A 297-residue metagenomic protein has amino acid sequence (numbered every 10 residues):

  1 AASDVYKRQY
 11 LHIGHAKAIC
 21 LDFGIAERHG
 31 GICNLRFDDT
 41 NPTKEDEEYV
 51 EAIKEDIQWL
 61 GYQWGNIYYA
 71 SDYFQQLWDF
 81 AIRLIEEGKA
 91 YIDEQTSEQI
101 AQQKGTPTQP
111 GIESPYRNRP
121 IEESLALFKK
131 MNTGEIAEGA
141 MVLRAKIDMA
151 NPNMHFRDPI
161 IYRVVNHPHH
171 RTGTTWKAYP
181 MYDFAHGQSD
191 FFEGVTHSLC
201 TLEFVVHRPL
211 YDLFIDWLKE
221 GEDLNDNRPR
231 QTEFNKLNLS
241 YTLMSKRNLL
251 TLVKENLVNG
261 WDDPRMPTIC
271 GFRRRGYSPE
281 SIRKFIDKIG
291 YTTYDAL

Functional and structural regions predicted by a protein language model:
A1-Y6: Short, small-residue-biased leader/transition segments that mark boundaries at the very start of proteins
K7-H15: Short, glycine-rich nucleotide/cofactor-binding loops
H15-R28: Histidine-anchored nucleotide/phosphate-binding helix
I32-D38: Short internal beta-strands
D39, E86-N248: Active-site cores that bind ATP or allylic diphosphates and position pyrophosphate for catalysis
Y49-Y73: A glycine-rich helix N-cap at a beta->alpha junction
E51-Q58, L237-G260: Flexible glycine/proline-rich, aromatic-decorated loop/lid segments
G260-L297: Extended, domain-scale alpha-helical bundle/helix-rich regions
